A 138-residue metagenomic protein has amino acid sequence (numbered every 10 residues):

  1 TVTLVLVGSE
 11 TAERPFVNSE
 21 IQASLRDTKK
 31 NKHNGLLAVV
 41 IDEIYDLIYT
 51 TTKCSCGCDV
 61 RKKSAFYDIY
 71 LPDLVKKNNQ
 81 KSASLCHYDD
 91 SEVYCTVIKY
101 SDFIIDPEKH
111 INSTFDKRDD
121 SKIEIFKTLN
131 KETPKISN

Functional and structural regions predicted by a protein language model:
V2-V5: Inter-motif core of Ras-like GTPase G domains
S9-D27: Conserved TIR/SEFIR loop-to-helix hotspot centered on a Trp-containing motif with a nearby acidic residue
A12-P15, I44-Y49: Short catalytic/ligand-binding loop motif for oxyanion handling, primarily in non-cytosolic enzymes, centered on
D27-L36: A short helix->loop->beta-strand "cap" motif at the edges of active sites that frequently abuts
V39-I41: Generic beta-sheet signal
D46-N138: C-terminal interaction surface of TIR/SEFIR-family domains
